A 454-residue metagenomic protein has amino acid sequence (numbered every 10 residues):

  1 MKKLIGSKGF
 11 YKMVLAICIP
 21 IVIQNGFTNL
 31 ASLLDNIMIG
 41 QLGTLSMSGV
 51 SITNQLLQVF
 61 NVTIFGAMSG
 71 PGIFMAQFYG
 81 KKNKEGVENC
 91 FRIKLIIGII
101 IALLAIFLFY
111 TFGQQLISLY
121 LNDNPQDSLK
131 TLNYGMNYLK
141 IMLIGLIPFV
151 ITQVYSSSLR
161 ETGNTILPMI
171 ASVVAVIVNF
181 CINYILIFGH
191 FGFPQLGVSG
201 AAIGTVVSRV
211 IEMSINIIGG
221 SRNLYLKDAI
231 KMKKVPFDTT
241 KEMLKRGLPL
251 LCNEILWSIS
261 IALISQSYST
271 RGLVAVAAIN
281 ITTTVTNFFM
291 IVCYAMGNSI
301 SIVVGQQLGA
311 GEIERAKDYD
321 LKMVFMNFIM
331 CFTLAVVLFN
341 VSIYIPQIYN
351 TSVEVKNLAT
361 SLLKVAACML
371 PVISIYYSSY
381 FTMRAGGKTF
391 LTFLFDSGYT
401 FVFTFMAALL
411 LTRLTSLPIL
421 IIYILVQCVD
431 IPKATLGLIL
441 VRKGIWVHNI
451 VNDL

Functional and structural regions predicted by a protein language model:
M1-C18, M75-G145, F193-L248, V304-M369 (+1 more regions): Short alpha-helical transmembrane segments in multi-pass integral membrane proteins
I5-I37, Q41-L42, Q58-G70, F74 (+6 more regions): N-terminal transmembrane alpha-helices
A16-D35, I141, A175, S208-E212 (+4 more regions): Transmembrane helical elements of multi-pass membrane transporters/channels
I21, N25, N36-I37, N54 (+16 more regions): Transmembrane alpha-helix boundary and packing residues in multipass membrane permease domains and related
V22, G26, L30, L34 (+18 more regions): Generic alpha-helical transmembrane segments of integral inner-membrane proteins, especially permease/transport modules
G26, L30-S48, I117-L129, I185-L196 (+4 more regions): Helix-terminus/linker motif at the lipid-water interface of multi-pass membrane proteins
M47-F107, F149-P168, S265, V276-S342 (+1 more regions): Small-residue-rich hydrophobic transmembrane alpha-helices
M68, M142-R160, P168-V176, A201-N216 (+5 more regions): Short runs within selected transmembrane alpha-helices of multi-pass transporters and secretion channels
